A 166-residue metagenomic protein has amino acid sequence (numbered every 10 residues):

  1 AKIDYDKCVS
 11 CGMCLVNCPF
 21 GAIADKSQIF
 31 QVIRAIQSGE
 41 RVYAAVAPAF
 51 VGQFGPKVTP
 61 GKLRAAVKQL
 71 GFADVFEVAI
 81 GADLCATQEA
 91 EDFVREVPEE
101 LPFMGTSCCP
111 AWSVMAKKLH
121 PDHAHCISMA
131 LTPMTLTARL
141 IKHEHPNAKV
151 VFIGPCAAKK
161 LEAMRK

Functional and structural regions predicted by a protein language model:
A1-V9, M13-I29: Iron-sulfur cluster-binding cysteine motifs and their immediate structural context in ferredoxin-like electron-transfer
D25-K166: Iron-sulfur-associated redox domains of electron-transfer enzymes in respiratory and anaerobic energy metabolism
